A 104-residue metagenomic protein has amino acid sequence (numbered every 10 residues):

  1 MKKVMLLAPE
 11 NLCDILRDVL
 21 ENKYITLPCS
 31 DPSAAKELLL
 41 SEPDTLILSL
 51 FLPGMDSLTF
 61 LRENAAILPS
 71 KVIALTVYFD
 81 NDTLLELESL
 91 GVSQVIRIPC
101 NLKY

Functional and structural regions predicted by a protein language model:
E10-C29: Two-component/phosphorelay signaling modules centered on CheY-like receiver
S30-T45: Acidic, metal-coordinating helix/loop segments flanking the phosphotransfer/catalytic sites of two-component signaling
L40-E42, N64-S70, L90: Conserved phosphotransfer cores of two-component systems
T45-N64, L68, D80: Conserved phosphotransfer microenvironments
L46, V72, V95-I96: Two-component signal transduction core modules
T59, F79-I96: Alpha4 helix (beta4-alpha4-beta5 surface) of REC/receiver domains from two-component response regulators
D82, C100-Y104: C-terminal output helix
